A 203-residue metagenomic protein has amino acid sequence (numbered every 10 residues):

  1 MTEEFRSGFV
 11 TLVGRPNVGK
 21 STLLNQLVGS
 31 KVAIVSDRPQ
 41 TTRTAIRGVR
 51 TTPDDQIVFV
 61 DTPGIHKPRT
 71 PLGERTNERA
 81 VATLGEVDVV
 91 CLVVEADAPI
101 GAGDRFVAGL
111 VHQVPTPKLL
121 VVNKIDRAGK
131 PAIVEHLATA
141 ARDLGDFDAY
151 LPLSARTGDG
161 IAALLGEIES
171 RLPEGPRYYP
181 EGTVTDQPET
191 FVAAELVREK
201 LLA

Functional and structural regions predicted by a protein language model:
M1-V89, V94: Conserved G1/Walker A P-loop phosphate-binding module
T11, N25, T44, G48 (+7 more regions): Solvent-exposed alpha-helical segments within well-ordered globular domains of core cellular machineries
L27-S30, A45, V60, K67 (+4 more regions): Residue-level signal for pocket-adjacent positions within structured domains
A33-V35, P176-P180, A203: Active-site phosphate-binding and catalytic loops of NTP-dependent enzymes
P39-T41, P63-H66, A96-I100, I125-A128 (+1 more regions): Conserved nucleotide-binding/hydrolysis micro-motifs of P-loop NTPases
R50-Q56, R75-Y150: Conserved C-terminal guanine-recognition region of P-loop GTPase G domains, centered on the G4
P117-L119, D126-T185, E189: Canonical P-loop GTPase G-domain recognition
G182-A203: Long, well-ordered amphipathic alpha-helical subdomains in the mid-to-C-terminal portions of large enzyme subunits
